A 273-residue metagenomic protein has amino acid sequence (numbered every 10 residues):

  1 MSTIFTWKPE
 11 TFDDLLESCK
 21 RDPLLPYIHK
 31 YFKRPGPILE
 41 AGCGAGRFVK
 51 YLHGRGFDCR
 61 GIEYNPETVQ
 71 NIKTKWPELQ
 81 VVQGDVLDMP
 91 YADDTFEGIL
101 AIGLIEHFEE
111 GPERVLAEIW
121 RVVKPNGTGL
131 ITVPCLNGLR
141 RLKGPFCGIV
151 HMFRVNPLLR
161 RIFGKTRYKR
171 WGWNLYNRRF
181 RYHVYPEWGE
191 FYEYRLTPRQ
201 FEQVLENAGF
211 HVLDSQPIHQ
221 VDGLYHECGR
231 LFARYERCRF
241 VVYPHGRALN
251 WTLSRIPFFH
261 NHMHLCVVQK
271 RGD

Functional and structural regions predicted by a protein language model:
M1-D88, G98-I102, L116, N261-H264: Conserved N-terminal segment of class I S-adenosyl-L-methionine
G36, T95, P112, N126-G127: Surface-exposed loop/turn positions
D85-D93, V133: Short, conserved structural micro-motifs that define repeat-unit consensus positions and nucleotide-binding loops
D88, E106, E110: Active-site micro-motifs of SAM-dependent methyltransferase domains
I102-I105, T132: Residues lining the SAM
F108-E109, V123-P125: Helix-to-beta-strand junctions that scaffold the AdoMet/dcAdoMet cofactor pocket in Class I SAM-dependent enzymes
P112-E118, T128-V267: S-adenosyl-L-methionine-dependent methyltransferase catalytic module, highlighting the catalytic core
